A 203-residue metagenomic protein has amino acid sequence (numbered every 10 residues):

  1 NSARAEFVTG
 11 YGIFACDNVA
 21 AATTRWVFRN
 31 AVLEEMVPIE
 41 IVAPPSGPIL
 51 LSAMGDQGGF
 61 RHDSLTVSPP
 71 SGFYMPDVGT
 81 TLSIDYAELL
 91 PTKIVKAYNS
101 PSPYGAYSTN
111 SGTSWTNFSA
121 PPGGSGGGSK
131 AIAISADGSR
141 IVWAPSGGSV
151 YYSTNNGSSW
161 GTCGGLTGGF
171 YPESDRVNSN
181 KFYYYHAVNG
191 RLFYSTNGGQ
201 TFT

Functional and structural regions predicted by a protein language model:
N1, W26-P45, F73-P91, P121-A136 (+1 more regions): Short coil-to-beta transitions that initiate beta-strands within beta-rich domains
S2-A3, G10-M36, G55-Y74, S100-G124 (+2 more regions): Asp-box/BNR beta-propeller loop motif
S2-E6, G47-L50, L90-K96, G138-W143 (+1 more regions): Entry beta-strands of beta-propeller and related beta-repeat scaffolds
A5-V8, I41: Conserved catalytic-core segments centered on acid/base and nucleophilic motifs
V8, M54, S174: A conserved hydrophobic position in a structured secondary element of the catalytic/binding core that shapes
L82, K93-K96, P103: Conserved alpha/beta catalytic core and glycan-binding cleft of carbohydrate-active enzymes
W115-S119, G128-Y151, E173-R176, A187: Alpha-helical scaffolds that organize eukaryotic protein assemblies
